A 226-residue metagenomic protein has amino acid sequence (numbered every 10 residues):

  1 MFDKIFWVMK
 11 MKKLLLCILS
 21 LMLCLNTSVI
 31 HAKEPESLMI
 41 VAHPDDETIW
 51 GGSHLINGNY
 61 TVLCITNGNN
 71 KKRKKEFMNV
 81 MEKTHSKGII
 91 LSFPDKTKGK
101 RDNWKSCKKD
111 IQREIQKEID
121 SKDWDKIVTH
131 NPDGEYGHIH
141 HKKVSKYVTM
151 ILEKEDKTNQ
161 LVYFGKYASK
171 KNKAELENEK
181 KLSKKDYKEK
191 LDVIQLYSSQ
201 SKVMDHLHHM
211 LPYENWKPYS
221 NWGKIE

Functional and structural regions predicted by a protein language model:
M1-K10: Short, Lys/Arg-enriched N-terminal segments with co-localized hydrophobic residues within the first ~10-30 amino acids
K12-L14: N-terminal Sec-pathway targeting helices
L16-C17, F77: General helical structural elements
C17-C24: Bacterial N-terminal signal peptides
S20, V29-I30: Cleavable N-terminal signal peptides
I30-K122, T149-T158: Active-site rim/loop-helix segments in enzyme catalytic domains that contact anionic ligands
A32-S37, G58, C107-E226: Metal-dependent de-N-acetylase/amidase catalytic core
